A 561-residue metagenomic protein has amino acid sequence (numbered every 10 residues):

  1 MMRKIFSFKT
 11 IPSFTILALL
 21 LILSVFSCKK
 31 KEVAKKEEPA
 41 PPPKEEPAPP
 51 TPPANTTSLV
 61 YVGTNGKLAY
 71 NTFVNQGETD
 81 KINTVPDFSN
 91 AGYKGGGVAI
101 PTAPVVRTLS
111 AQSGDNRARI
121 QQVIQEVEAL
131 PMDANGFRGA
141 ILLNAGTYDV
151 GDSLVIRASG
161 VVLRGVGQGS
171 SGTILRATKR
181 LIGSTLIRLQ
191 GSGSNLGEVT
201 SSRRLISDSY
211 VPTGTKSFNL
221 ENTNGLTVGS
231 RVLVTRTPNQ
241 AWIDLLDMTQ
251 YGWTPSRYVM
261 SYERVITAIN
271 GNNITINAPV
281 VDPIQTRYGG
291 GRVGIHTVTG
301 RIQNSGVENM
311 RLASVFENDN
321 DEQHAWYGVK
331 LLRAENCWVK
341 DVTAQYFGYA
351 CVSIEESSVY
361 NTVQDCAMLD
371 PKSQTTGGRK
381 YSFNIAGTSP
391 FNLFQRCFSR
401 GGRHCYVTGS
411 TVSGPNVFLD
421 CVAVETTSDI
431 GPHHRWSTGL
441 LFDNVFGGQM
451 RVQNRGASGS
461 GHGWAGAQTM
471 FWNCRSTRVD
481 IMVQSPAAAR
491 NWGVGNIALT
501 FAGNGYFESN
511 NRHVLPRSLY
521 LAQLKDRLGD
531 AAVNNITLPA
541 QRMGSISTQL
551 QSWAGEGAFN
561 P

Functional and structural regions predicted by a protein language model:
M2-T15: Bacterial N-terminal signal peptides that target proteins for export
R3-I5, C28-E317, W492-P561: Extracellular "leader-to-stem" segments immediately downstream of a signal peptide or signal-anchor in secreted/lumenal
T15-S24: Bacterial N-terminal signal peptides
F137, L142-N144, D149-V150, R157-S159 (+20 more regions): Repetitive beta-strand solenoid architecture
L142-N144, D149, V155, V162-R164 (+16 more regions): Extracellular beta-strand solenoid repeats
S153-R157, S170-G197, N219, I295-G300 (+8 more regions): Glycine-rich beta-solenoid repeat tracts in large extracellular/virion proteins
G160, Q303-S314, E335-Y346, S358-S373 (+5 more regions): Right-handed parallel beta-helix
R236-E263, T267-A268, E308-L393, G402-Y406: Right-handed parallel beta-helix
